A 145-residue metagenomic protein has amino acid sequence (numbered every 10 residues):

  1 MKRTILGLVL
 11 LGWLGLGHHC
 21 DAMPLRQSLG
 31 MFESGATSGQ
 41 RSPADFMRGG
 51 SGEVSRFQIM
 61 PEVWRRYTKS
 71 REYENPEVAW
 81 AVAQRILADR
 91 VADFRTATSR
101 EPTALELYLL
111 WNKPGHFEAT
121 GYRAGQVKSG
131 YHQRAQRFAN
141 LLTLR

Functional and structural regions predicted by a protein language model:
M1-T4: Positively charged n-region of N-terminal signal peptides that target proteins for export
L6-G7, F138: General helical structural elements
G7-G15: Bacterial N-terminal signal peptides
C20-R145: Catalytic glycan-binding domains that act on GlcNAc-containing polysaccharides
